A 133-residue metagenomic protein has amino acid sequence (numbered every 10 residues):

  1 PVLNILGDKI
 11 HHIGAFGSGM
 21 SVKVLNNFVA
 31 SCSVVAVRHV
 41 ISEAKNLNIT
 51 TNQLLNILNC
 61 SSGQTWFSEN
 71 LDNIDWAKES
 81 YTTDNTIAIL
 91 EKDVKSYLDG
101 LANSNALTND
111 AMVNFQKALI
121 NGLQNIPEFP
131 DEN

Functional and structural regions predicted by a protein language model:
P1-V22, S31-S68: Internal alpha-helical scaffold of NAD(P)-dependent oxidoreductase catalytic cores
G19-A30, S80-A88: A short glycine-threonine-serine/GTX helix/turn-capping micro-motif
L25-C32, L54-L58, A111-L123: Short alpha-helical scaffolding segments that buttress acidic/His motifs in well-ordered protein cores
L25-N27, N48, N105, P130: Ubiquitous "structural anchor" signal
F28, E43, G100-S104: Alpha-helix C-capping/helix-to-loop hinge sites
W66-P130: Interdomain hinge/lid region at the active-site interface of Rossmann-like NAD(P)-dependent oxidoreductases
